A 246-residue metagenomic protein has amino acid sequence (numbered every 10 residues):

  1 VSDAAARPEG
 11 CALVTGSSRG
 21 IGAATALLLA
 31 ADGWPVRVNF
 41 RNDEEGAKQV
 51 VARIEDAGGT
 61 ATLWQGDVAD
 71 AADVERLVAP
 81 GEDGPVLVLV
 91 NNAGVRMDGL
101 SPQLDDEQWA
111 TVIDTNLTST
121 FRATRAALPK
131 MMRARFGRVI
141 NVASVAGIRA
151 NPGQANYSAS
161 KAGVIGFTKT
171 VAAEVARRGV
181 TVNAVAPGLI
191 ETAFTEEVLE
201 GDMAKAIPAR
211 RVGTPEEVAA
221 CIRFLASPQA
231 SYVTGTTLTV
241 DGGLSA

Functional and structural regions predicted by a protein language model:
S18-R19: Conserved glycine-rich cofactor-binding loop
L100-S101, D105-I113, T195, M203: Substrate-binding pocket helix/loop in short-chain dehydrogenase/reductase
T124, S160, T168: Active-site helix of classical SDR
P129, A173-E174, S231: Alpha-helical segment proximal to the catalytic Tyr-Lys
F136, T214-V240, L244-S245: C-terminal substrate-recognition "lid" of short-chain dehydrogenase/reductases
S144: Residue(s) in the substrate-gating loop at a strand-loop-helix junction that position the organic substrate next
A176, T181, V233-G235: Short, small/polar-rich loop/turn modules that mediate ligand/substrate recognition or access, typified
